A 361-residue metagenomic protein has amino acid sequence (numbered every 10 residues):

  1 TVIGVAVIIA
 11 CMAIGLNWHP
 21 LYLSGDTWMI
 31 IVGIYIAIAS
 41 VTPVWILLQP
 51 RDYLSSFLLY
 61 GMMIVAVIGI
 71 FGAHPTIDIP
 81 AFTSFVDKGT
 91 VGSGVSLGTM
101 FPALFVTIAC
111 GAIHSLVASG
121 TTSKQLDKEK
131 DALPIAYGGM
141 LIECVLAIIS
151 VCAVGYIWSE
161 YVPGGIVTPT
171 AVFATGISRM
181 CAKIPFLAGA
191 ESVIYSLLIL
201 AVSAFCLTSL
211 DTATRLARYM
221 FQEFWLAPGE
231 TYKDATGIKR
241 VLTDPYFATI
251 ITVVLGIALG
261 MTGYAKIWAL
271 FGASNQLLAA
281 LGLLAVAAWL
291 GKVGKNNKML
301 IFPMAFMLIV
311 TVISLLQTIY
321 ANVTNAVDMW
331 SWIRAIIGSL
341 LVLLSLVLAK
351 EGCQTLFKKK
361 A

Functional and structural regions predicted by a protein language model:
T1, H19-M29, I46-S55, Y161-T168 (+5 more regions): Transmembrane helix-loop boundary segments of multi-pass membrane transporters
A6-I30, I38-S40, V44-W45, Y60-D87 (+3 more regions): Hydrophobic alpha-helical segments and their helix-loop junctions in multi-pass secondary transporters
G25-T42, I68-P75, V86-E129, L133-G138 (+2 more regions): Hydrophobic, membrane-embedded alpha-helices of multi-pass small-molecule transporters
I36, L59, C206-R218, T252-G256 (+3 more regions): Hydrophobic alpha-helical segments of multi-pass membrane transport proteins
T42-S56, I113-L146, G165, L216-A217 (+2 more regions): Hydrophobic, small-residue-rich membrane helices and short re-entrant helix-turn-helix hairpins that build
I70-V86, G138-I177, T212: Extracellular/periplasmic helix-exit of transmembrane alpha-helices
G92-V106, I148, Y156-E160, P185-F205 (+1 more regions): Select transmembrane alpha-helical segments in multipass membrane proteins
G138-V145, A190-I194, E223-M261: Loop-to-transmembrane helix boundary motifs in multi-pass membrane proteins
